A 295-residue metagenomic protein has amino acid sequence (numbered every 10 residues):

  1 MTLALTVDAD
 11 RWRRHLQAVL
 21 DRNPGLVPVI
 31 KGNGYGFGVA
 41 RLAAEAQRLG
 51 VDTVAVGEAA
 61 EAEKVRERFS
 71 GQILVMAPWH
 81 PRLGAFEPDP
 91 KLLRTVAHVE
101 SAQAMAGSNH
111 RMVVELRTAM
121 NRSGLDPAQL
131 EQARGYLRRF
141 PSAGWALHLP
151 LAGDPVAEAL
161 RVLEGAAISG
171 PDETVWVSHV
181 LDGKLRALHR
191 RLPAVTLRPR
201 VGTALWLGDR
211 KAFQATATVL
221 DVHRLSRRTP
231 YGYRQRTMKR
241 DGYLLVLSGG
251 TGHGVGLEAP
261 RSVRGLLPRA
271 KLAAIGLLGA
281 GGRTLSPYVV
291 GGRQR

Functional and structural regions predicted by a protein language model:
L3-D8, R13, P28, W79 (+1 more regions): Active-site anion/phosphate-binding pocket segments in diverse small-molecule metabolic enzymes
L3-V7, R11-R14, P24-A166: Active-site-proximal beta-alpha core segment in soluble small-molecule metabolic enzymes
